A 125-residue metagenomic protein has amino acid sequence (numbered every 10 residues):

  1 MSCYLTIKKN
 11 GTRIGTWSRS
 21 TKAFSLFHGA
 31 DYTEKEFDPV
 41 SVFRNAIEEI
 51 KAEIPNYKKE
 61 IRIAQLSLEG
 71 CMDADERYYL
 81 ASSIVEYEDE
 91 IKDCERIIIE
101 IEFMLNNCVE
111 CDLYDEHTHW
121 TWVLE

Functional and structural regions predicted by a protein language model:
M1-E125: Acidic (Asp/Glu-rich) sequence patches and key acidic residues that form negatively charged surfaces used
